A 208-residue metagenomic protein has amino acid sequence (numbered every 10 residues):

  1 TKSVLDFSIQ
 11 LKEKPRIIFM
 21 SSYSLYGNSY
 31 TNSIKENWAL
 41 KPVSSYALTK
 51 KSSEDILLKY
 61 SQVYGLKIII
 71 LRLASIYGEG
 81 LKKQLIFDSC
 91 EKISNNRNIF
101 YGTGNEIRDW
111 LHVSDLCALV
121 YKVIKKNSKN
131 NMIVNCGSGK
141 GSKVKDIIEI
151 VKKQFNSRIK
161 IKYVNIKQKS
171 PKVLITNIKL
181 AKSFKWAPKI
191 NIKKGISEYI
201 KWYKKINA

Functional and structural regions predicted by a protein language model:
T1-I17: NAD(P)-cofactor binding segment of oxidoreductase domains
K2, R16, S24-I70, L81-K82: Catalytic helix-loop patch of NAD(P)-dependent Rossmann-fold dehydrogenases
S3-V4, S8, I56-L57, L119-V123: Hydrophobic positions on the long internal alpha-helix of Rossmann-like NAD(P)-dependent oxidoreductase domains
I9, L57-Q62, I93-S94: Catalytic Tyr-X3-Lys helix of short-chain dehydrogenase/reductase
L25-Y26, I76-G78, L116: Conserved sequence/active-site signature of Rossmann-fold short-chain dehydrogenase/reductase
S52-I56, Y60, S89, I147 (+1 more regions): Hydrophobic alpha-helix immediately C-terminal to the catalytic Tyr-X-X-X-Lys motif of short-chain
I93-A208: C-terminal substrate-binding subdomain of Rossmann-fold SDR/epimerase-dehydratase oxidoreductases
